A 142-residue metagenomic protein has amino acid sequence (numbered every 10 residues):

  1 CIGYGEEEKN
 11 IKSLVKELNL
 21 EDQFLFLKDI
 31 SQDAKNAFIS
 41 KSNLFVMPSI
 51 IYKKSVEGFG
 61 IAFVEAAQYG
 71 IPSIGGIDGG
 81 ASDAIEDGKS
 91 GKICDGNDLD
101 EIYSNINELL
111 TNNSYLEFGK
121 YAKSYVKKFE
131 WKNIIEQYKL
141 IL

Functional and structural regions predicted by a protein language model:
C1-I11: Glycosyltransferase donor-sugar binding loop
K12-A34: Nucleotide-activated donor-binding/catalytic signature segment of Leloir-type glycosyltransferases, i.e., the conserved
Q23, E101, E108, S114-K128 (+1 more regions): A short, well-ordered alpha-helix in the C-terminal region of glycosyltransferases
D29-I30, A37-S42, Y138: Short alpha-helical donor nucleotide-sugar binding micro-motif in glycosyltransferases
S40-S55, I71: Acidic donor-binding loop of glycosyltransferase active sites
I50-V64, S82-D83: Nucleotide-sugar-dependent
F63, Q68, P72-G75, I85: Short hydrophobic beta-strand element within catalytic cores of glycosyltransferases and related nucleotide-activated
E86-G88, K92-L99, E108-N113: Conserved acidic donor-binding segment of nucleotide-sugar-dependent glycosyltransferases
